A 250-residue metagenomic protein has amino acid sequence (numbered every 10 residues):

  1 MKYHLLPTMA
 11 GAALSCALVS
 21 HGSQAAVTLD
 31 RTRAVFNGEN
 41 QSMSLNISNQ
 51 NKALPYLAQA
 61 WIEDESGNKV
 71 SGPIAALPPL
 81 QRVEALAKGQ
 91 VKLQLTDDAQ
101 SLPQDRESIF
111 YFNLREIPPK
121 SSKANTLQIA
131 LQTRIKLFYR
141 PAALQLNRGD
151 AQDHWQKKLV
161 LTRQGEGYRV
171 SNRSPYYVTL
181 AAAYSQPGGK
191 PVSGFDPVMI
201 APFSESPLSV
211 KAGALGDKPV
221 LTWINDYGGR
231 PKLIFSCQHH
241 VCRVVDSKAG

Functional and structural regions predicted by a protein language model:
M1-A10: Bacterial N-terminal signal peptides that target proteins for export
A10-A17: Bacterial N-terminal signal peptides
S20-G22: N-terminal signal peptide c-region/cleavage motif recognized by signal peptidases
Q24-S48, N147-R163: Beta-sheet-dominated interaction scaffolds and their linkers
M43-N49, L93, F110-R115, G167-N172: Buried hydrophobic-core signal for structured, non-transmembrane domains
N51-N68, R173-K190: Short acidic, flexible loop segments centered on an aromatic residue
N68-Q100, K190-G216: Intrinsically disordered, low-complexity Pro/Gly/Ser/Thr-rich segments with frequent PxxP/GP/PP motifs and embedded
D98-L144, G216-G250: Terminal connector regions
